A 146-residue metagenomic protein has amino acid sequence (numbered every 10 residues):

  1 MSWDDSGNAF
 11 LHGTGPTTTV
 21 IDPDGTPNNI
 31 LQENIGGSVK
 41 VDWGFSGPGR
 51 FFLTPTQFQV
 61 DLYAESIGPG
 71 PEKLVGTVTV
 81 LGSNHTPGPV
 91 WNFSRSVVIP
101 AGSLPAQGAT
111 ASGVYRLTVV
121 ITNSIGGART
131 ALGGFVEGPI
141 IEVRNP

Functional and structural regions predicted by a protein language model:
M1-G15, T56, T79-N84, N123-P146: Short beta-strand elements
S2-D5, A9-I30, S96-P100: Intrinsically disordered, low-complexity terminal regions enriched in Ser/Thr/Pro/Gly and charged residues
L11, A64-G68: Acidic/polar residues at beta-strand termini and the immediately following turn/coil
T18-Q57: Contiguous beta-strand segments within globular domains
Q32-N34, L53, T86-G88, G108-S112: Surface-exposed coil/turn segments at beta-strand junctions on protein surfaces, enriched
G37-D42, Q57-E65, F93-I141: Internal, hydrophobic beta-strand segments that form the core of beta-sheet-rich folds
P48, P69-P71, G126: Eukaryotic short linear interaction motifs
P71-W91: Solvent-exposed serine/threonine-rich low-complexity stretches and specific carbohydrate-binding patches
